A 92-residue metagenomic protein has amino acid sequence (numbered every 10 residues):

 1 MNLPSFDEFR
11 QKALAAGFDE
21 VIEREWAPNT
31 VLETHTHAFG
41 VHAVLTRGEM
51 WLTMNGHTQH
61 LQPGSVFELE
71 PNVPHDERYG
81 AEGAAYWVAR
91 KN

Functional and structural regions predicted by a protein language model:
M1-L3, D7: Catalytic-core "active-site belt" of small-molecule-metabolizing enzymes, emphasizing His/Asp/Glu-rich regions
E20-H37, P71-N72: Conserved short histidine dyad/triad with adjacent acidic residue
P28, A38, H57, V73-P74 (+1 more regions): A generic "binding-loop/recognition-motif" signal
T36-L52: Short, conserved beta-strand element in jelly-roll/cupin
G56-N72: Short acidic-glycine-tyrosine-enriched beta hairpin
P71-N92: Ligand-binding loop in jelly-roll beta-barrel domains
